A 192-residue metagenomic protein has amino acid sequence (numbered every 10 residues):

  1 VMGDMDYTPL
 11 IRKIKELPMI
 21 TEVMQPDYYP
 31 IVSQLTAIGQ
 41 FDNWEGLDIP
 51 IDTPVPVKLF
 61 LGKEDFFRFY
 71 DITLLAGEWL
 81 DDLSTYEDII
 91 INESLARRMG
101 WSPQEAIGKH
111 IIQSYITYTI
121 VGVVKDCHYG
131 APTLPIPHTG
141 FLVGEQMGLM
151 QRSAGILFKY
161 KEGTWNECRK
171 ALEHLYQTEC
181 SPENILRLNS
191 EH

Functional and structural regions predicted by a protein language model:
V1-Y7, Y29: Membrane-interface junction motifs in transport/secretion proteins
R12-H192: Mid-to-C-terminal secondary-structure elements that act as membrane-proximal/extracytoplasmic interface segments
